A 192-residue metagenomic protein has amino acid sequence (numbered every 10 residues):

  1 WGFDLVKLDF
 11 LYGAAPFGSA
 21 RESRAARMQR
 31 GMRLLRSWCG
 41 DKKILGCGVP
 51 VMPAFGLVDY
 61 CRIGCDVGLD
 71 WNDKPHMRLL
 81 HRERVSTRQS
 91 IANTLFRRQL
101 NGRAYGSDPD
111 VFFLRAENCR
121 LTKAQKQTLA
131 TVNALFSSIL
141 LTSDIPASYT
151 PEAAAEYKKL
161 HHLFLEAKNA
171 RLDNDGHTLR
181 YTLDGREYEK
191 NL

Functional and structural regions predicted by a protein language model:
W1, L34-W38, S138, E156-L163: Generic, well-ordered alpha-helical scaffold segments in large soluble proteins
W1-P16, A20, R27, L34-C47: Substrate-binding cleft of carbohydrate-active enzyme catalytic domains
Y12, R24, D70, Y157-H162: Alpha-helix boundary/capping detector
A20-R24, M28-Q29, D59-C61, L160: Short low-complexity, flexible loop/linker segments enriched in glycine and/or proline with clustered acidic
R21-M28, Q125-T128, A153: Active-site-proximal structural scaffolding
R33-S148: Glycan-recognition surfaces
R98-N101, Y105-E117, L141-L192: Glycan-recognition and catalytic regions of carbohydrate-active enzymes
